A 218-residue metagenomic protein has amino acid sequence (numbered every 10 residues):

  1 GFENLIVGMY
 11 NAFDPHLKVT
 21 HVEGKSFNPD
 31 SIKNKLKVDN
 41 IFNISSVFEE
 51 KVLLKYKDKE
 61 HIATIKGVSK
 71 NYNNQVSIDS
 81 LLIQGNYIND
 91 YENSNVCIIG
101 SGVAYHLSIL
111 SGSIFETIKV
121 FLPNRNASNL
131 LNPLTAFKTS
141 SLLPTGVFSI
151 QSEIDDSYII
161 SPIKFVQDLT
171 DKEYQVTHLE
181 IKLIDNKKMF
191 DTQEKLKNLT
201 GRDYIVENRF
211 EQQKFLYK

Functional and structural regions predicted by a protein language model:
G1-T64, K70-N93, N198: Hydrophobic, regular-secondary-structure patches
F13-P15, N40, K59-A63, N95 (+5 more regions): Envelope-exposed proteins and targeting segments
P15-H16, I109, K172, R202: Short, well-ordered coil loops that connect the C-terminus of an alpha-helix to the N-terminus of a beta-strand
K25, V52, Y105, N126 (+1 more regions): Glycine-rich nucleotide phosphate-binding loop and flanking beta-alpha elements of Rossmann-like dinucleotide-binding
L36-K51, E116-P123, I150-S152, E173 (+1 more regions): Alpha-helical membrane-embedding segments and immediately adjacent membrane-interface amphipathic helices
F48, G67, N86-I163: Hydrophobic secondary-structure segments that place a key small or acidic residue at a functional site
Q75-V76, H106-L107, L169: Residues that scaffold the ATP/ADP-binding catalytic core of kinase and kinase-like folds
P123-K218: Mechanotransmission and gating elements of multispan inner-membrane complexes involved in transport and envelope
